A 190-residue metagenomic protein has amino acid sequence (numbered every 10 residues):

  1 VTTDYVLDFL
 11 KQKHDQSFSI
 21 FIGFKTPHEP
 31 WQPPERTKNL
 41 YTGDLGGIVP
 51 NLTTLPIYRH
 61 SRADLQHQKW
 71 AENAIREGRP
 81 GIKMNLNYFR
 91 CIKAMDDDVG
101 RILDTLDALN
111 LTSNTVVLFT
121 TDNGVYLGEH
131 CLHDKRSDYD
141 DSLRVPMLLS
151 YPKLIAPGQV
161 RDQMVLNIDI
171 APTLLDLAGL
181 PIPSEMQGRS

Functional and structural regions predicted by a protein language model:
F9-L166, L177-E185: Active-site-proximal cap/lid insertion segments
N167, A171: Zinc-coordinating Cys/His ligand positions in small cysteine/histidine-rich zinc-finger domains
